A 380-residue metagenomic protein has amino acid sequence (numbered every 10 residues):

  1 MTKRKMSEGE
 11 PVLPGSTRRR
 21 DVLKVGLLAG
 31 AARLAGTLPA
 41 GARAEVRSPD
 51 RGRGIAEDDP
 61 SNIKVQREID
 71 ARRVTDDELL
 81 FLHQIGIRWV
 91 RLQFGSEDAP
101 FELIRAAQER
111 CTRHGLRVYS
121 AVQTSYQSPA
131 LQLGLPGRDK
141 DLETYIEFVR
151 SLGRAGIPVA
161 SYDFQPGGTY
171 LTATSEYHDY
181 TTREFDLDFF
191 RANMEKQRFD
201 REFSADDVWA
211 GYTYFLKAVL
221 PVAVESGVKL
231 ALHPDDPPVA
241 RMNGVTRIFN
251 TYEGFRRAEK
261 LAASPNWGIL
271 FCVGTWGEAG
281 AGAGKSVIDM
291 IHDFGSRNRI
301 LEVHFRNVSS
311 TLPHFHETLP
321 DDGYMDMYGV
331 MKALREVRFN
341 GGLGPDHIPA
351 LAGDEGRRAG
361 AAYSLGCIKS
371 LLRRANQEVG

Functional and structural regions predicted by a protein language model:
M1-T17: N-terminal secretory signal peptides
G15, G36-D70: C-terminal segment of N-terminal export signals and the immediately downstream linker at the start of the mature
L27-L38, Q132-G268: Active-site acidic/histidine proton-transfer and metal-coordination neighborhood in alpha/beta enzyme cores
I63-I69, V90-L92, V118-V122, A160-Y162 (+4 more regions): Hydrophobic faces of well-ordered beta-strands that scaffold small-molecule active sites in alpha/beta enzyme cores
A71-L82, L142-V149, S286-D293: Short, acidic/polar
A71-R73, S96, T124-Y126, F164-G168 (+4 more regions): Active-site-proximal loop/turn and secondary-structure-junction residues that shape catalytic pockets, frequently
L79-G86, F101-S120, G153-R154, P221-E225 (+3 more regions): Acidic (Asp/Glu)-rich catalytic clusters
G95-S96, R241-R256, L261, T275-N340 (+1 more regions): Gly/Pro-rich active-site loop or hairpin
